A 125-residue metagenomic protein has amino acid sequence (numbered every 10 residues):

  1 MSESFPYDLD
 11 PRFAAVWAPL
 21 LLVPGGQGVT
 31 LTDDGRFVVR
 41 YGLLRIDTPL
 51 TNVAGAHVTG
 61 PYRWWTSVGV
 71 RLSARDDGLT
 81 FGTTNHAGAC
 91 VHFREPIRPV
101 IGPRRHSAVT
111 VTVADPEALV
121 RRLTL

Functional and structural regions predicted by a protein language model:
M1-D34: Anionic N-terminal interaction surfaces
S2-P11, G55-L125: Acidic, Ser/Thr- and proline-rich intrinsically disordered linker/docking segments of eukaryotic scaffolds
L21, G25, P49, L72-S73: Amphipathic alpha-helical interaction segments
G26-T48: Charged, well-structured alpha/beta interaction segments
F37, D47-P61: Phosphoinositide-dependent membrane-docking surfaces
R45-L50, A108-T110: Well-ordered beta-strand positions in beta-sheet-rich domains
